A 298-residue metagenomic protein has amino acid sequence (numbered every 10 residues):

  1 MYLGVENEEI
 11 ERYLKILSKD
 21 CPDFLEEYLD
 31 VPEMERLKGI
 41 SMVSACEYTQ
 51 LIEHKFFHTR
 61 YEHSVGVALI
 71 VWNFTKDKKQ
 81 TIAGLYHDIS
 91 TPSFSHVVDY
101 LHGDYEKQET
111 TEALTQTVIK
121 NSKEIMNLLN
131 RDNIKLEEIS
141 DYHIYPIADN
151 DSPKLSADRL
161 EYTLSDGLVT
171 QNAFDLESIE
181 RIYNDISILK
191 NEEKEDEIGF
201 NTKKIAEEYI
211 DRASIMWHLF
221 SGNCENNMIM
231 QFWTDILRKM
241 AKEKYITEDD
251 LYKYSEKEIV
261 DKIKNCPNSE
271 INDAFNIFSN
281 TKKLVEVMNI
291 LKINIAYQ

Functional and structural regions predicted by a protein language model:
M1-T81, T91-S93, V97-Q298: Histidine-centered, transition-metal-coordinating active-site segments
